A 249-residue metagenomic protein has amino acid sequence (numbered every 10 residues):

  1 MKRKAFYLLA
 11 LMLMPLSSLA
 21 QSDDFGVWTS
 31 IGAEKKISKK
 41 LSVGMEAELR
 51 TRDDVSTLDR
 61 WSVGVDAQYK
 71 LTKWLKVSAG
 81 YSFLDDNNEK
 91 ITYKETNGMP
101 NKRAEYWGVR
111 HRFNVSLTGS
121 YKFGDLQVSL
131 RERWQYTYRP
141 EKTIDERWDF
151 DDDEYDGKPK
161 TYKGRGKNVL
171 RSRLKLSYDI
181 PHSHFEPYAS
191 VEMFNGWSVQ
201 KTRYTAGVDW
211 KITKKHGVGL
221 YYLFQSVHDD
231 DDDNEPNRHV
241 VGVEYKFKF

Functional and structural regions predicted by a protein language model:
Q21-N87: Start-of-domain marker
F25-V27, D59-W61, V109-F113, G164-L170 (+2 more regions): Residues that define the transmembrane beta-barrel architecture of outer-membrane proteins
I31, G64-V65, V115-L117, S172-L174 (+2 more regions): Membrane-embedded beta-strands of outer-membrane beta-barrel proteins, especially the hydrophobic/small aromatic
K35, Y69, Y81, G119-Y121 (+3 more regions): Residue-level signature of outer-membrane beta-barrel architecture
K40-M45, W74-A79, G124-V128, H182-E186 (+1 more regions): Repeated loop/turn-to-beta-strand initiation elements of outer-membrane beta-barrel proteins
A47-D53, Y81-N87, Y121-F123, W134-Y138 (+3 more regions): Transmembrane beta-strands of outer-membrane beta-barrel pores
L49-D53, M99-A104, E154-Y162, E192-F194 (+1 more regions): Extracellular loop and loop/strand-boundary signature of outer-membrane beta-barrel proteins
L117-S120, N237-F249: Outer-membrane beta-barrel "beta-signal"
